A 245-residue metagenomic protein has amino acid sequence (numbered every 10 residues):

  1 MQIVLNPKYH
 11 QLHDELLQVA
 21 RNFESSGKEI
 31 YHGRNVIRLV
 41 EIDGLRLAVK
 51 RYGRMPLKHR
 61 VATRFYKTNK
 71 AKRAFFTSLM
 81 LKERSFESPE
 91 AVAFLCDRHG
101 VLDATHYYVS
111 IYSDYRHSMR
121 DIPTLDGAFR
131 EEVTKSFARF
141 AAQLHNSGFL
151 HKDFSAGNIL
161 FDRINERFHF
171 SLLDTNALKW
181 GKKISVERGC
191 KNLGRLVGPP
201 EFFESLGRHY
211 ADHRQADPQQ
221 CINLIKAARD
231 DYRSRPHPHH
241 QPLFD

Functional and structural regions predicted by a protein language model:
M1-G27, H239-L243: Juxta-kinase regulatory segment immediately upstream of eukaryotic protein kinase catalytic domains
L17-H117, A142-S147, H151: Conserved ATP-binding subdomain of kinase catalytic cores across diverse folds
G44-R46, R167-F170: Short, mixed charged/polar active-site loops that provide acid/base catalysis or chelate metal/phosphate cofactors
S118-G127: AlphaC helix of the protein kinase catalytic domain
F129-F140: Conserved alphaE helix
F154, I159-F161: Hydrophobic residue at the +6 position relative to the catalytic HRD Asp in the kinase catalytic loop
F161-R167: Activation-loop N-terminal segment of eukaryotic-like protein kinases
F168-F244: C-lobe/activation-segment region of protein kinase-like
